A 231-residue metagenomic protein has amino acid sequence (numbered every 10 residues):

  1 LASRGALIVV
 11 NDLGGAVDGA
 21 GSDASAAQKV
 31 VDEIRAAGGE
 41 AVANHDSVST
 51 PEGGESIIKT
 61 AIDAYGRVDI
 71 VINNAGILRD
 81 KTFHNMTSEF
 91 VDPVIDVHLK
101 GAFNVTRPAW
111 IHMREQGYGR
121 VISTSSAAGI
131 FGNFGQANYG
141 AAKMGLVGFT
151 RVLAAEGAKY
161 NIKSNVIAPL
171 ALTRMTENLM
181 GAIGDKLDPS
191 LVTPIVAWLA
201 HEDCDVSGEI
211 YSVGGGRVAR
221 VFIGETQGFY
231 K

Functional and structural regions predicted by a protein language model:
S3-R4, H112-E115, F131, V147 (+2 more regions): Active-site-adjacent segment of SDR/Rossmann-fold oxidoreductases
A24-Q28, H45-K59, S88: The beta1-alpha1 cofactor-binding region of Rossmann-like NAD(H)/NADP(H)-dependent oxidoreductases
I34, T82-F83, F90-I95: Substrate-binding pocket helix/loop in short-chain dehydrogenase/reductase
A37-E40, T60-N73, R79-T82, Y118 (+1 more regions): A glycine-rich helix->loop->beta "capping" turn within Rossmann-like NAD(P)(H)-dependent oxidoreductase domains
T106, A142: Active-site helix of classical SDR
S126: Residue(s) in the substrate-gating loop at a strand-loop-helix junction that position the organic substrate next
V166, G184-K231: C-terminal helical subdomain
